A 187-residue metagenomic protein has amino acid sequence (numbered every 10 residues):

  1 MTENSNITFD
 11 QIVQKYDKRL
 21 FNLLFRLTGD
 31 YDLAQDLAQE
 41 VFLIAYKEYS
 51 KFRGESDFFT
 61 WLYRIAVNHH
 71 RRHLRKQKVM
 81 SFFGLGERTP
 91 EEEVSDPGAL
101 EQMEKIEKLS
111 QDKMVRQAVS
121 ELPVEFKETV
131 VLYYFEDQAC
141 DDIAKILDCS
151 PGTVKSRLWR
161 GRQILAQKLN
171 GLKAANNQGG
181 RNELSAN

Functional and structural regions predicted by a protein language model:
M1-N22, Q35: A short, charge-rich alpha-helical start-of-domain segment used by transcription regulators
T2-E3, F42-D57, K76-Q77: Sigma70-family region 2
T2-F9, M80-G84, R88, M114 (+2 more regions): C-terminal edge and immediately downstream basic/flexible tail or linker adjoining helix-turn-helix-like DNA-binding
V13-Y31, Y46-E48, V119, N170-G171: Amphipathic, Lys/Arg- and hydrophobic-enriched alpha-helical face
K18, S50-R64, P151: Short, aromatic/basic-enriched loop-to-helix "N-cap" motif that marks the start of an alpha-helix at regulatory
L20, L24, Y49, L62 (+1 more regions): Hydrophobic-face residues of short alpha-helical interaction/recognition segments
M80-K108, A139, G179-S185: Internal acidic/polar
S120-E128, L132-T153, Q167: Helix-turn-helix DNA-binding module
